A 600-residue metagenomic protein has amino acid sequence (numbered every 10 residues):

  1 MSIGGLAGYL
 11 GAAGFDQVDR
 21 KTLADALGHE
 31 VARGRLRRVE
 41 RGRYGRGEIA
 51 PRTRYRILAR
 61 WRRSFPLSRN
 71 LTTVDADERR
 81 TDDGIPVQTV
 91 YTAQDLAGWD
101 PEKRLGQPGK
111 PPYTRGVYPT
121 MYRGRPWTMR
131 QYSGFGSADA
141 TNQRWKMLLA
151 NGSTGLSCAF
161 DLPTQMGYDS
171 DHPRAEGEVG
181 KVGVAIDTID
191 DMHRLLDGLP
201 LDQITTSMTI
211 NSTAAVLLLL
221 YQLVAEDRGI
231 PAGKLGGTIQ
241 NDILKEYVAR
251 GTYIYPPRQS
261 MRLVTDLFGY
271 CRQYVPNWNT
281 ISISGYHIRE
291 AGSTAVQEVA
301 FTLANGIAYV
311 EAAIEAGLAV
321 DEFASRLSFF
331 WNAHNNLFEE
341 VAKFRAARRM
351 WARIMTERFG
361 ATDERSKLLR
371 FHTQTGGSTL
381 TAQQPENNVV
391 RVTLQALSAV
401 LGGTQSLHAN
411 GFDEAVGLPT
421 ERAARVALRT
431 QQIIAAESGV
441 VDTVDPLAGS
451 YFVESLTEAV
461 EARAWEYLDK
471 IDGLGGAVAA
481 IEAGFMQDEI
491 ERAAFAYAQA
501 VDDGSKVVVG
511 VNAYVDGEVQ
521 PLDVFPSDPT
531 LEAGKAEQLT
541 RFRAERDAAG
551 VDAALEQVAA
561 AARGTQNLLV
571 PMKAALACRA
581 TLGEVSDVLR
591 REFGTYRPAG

Functional and structural regions predicted by a protein language model:
S2-L10: Short acidic, hydrophobic short linear motifs in intrinsically disordered regions
A12-V18, T581: Short, basic interhelical loop/turn and adjoining N-cap of the next helix at nucleic-acid- or acidic-partner-contacting
D16-L58: Charged low-complexity interaction tracts in eukaryotic proteins
W61-H334, E339-E340, R358, R365-H372 (+4 more regions): Catalytic alpha/beta active-site cores
L71-T72, D77-G98, Q107-P111, L162 (+4 more regions): Flexible, glycine-rich loop/tail regions that form catalytic "lids" or insertion modules at the edges of active sites
G177-K181, K245-Y255, I288-S293, W331-E339 (+5 more regions): Short beta-alpha connecting loops at secondary-structure transitions that line or flank enzyme active sites
D187, T205, I210-T213, A225-D227 (+10 more regions): Phosphate/diphosphate-binding loops
A319-F323, A361-T375, Q383-N410, A415 (+5 more regions): Flexible glycine/proline-rich, aromatic-decorated loop/lid segments
